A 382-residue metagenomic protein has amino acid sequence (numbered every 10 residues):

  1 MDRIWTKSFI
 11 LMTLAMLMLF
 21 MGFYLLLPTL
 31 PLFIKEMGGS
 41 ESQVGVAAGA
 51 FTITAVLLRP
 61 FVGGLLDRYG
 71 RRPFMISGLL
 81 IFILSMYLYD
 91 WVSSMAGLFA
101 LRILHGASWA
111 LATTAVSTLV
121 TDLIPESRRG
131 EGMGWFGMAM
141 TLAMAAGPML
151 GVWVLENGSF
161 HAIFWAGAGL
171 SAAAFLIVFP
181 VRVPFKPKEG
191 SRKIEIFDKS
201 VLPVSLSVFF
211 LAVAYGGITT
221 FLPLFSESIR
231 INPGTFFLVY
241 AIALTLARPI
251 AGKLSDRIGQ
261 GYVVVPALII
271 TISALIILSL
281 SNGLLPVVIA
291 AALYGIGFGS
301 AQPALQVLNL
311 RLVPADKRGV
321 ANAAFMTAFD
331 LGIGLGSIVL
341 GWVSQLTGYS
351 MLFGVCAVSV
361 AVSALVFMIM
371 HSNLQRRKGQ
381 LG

Functional and structural regions predicted by a protein language model:
K7-M37, E41-V44, Y215-F225, I229: Helix-loop boundary and gating motifs at the non-cytosolic
T52-P60, M144-A145, A241-T245, P249 (+1 more regions): Residue-level signature of mid-helix packing/kink "hotspots" within the transmembrane helices of 12-pass Major
R59-G70, R248-G259: Helix-to-loop junctions at the C-terminal end of transmembrane segments in multipass secondary transporters
L80-S93, I270-N282: C-terminal ends and interior cores of transmembrane alpha-helices in multi-pass membrane transporters/permeases
A96-L104, L285-L293: Paired small-residue
L101-A139: Cytoplasmic helix-loop-helix junction between adjacent transmembrane helices in 12-TM secondary transporters
A168-K186, V366-H371: C-terminal membrane-cytosol helix-exit motif in multi-pass small-molecule transporters
